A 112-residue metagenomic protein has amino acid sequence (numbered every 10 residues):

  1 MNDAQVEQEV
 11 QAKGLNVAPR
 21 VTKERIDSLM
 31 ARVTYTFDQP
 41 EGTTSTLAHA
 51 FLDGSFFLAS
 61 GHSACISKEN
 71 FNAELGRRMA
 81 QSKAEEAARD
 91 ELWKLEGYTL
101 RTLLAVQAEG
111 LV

Functional and structural regions predicted by a protein language model:
M1-V112: Domain-level marker for long, solvent-exposed, non-transmembrane regions
